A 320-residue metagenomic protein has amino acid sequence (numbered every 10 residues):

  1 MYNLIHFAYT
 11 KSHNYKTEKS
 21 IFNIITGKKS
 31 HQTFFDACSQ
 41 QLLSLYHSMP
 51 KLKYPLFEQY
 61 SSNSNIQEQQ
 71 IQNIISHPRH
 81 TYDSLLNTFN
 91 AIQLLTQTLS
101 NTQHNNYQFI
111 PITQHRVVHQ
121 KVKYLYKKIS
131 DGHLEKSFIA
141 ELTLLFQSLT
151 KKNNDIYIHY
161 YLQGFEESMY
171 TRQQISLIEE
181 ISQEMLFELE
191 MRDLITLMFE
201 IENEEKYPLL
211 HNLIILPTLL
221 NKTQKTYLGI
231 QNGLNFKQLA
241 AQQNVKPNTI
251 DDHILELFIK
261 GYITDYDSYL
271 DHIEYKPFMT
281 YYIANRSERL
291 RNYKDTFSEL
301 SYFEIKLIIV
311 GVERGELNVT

Functional and structural regions predicted by a protein language model:
M1-T320: Long, charge-rich, low-complexity intrinsically disordered regions
